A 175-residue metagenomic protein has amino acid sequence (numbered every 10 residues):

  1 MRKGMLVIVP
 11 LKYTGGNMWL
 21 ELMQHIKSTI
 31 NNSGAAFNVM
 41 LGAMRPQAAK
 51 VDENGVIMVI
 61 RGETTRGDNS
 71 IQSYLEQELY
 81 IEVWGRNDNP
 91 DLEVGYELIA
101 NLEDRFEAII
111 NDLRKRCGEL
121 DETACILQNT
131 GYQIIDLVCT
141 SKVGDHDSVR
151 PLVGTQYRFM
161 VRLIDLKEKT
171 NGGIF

Functional and structural regions predicted by a protein language model:
M1-L41, R45-A48, E63-F175: Charged, amphipathic alpha-helical segments and their flanking helix caps
V51-T64: A short, hydrophobic beta-strand-centered structural micro-motif
